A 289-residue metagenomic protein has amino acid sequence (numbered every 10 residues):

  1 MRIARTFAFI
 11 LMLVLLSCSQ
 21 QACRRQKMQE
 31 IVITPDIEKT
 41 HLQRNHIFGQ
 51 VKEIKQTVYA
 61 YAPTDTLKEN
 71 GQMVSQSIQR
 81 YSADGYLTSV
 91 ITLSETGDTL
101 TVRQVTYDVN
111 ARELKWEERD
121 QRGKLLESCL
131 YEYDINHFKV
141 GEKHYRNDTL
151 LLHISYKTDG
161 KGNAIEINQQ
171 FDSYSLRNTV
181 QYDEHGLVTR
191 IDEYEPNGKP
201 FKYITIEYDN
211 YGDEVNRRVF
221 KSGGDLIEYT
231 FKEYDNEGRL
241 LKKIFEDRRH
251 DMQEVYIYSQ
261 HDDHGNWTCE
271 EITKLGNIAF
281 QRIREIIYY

Functional and structural regions predicted by a protein language model:
M1-T34: Bacterial Sec-dependent N-terminal signal peptides
C23-Y289: Buried hydrophobic residues that stabilize the cores of well-folded domains
